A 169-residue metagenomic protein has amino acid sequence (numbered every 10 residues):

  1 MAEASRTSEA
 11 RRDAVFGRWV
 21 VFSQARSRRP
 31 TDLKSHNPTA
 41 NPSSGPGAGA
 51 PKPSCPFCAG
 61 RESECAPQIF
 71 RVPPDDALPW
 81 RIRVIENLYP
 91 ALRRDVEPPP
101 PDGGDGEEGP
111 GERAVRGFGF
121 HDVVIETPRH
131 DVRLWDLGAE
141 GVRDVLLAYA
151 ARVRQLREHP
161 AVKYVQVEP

Functional and structural regions predicted by a protein language model:
M1-P169: Active-site microenvironments that recognize anionic phosphate/pyrophosphate groups
